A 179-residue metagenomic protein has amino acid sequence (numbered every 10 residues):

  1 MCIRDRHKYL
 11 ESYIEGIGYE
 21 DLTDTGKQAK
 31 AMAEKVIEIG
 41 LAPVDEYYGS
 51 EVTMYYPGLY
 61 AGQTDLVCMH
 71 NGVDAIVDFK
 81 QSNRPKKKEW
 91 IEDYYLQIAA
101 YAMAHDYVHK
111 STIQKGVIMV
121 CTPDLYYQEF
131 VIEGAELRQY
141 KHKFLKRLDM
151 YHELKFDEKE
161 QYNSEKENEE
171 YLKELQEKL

Functional and structural regions predicted by a protein language model:
M1-R6: Conserved small/polar residues in nucleotide/adenosyl-binding loops
Y13-E15: Short active-site loop/helix that positions an aromatic residue
E20-Y56: A short acidic/basic microdomain associated with nuclease active sites
K27, A31-E34, E38, E92 (+2 more regions): Polar/charged alpha-helical tracts
Y48-K155: Mg2+/Mn2+-dependent nuclease catalytic core
R147-K178: Charged phosphate-binding loop/patch that engages nucleotide di/tri-phosphates or the phosphate backbone of nucleic
